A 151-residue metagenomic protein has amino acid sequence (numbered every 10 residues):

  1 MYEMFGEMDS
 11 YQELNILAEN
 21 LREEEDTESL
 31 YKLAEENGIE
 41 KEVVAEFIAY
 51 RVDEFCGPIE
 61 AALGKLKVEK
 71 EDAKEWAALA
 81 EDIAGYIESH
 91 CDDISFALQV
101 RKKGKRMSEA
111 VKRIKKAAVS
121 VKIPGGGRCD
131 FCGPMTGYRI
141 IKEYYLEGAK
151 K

Functional and structural regions predicted by a protein language model:
M1-K70, K151: Acidic, serine/proline-rich, intrinsically disordered low-complexity segments
E7, P58, Y86, K105 (+2 more regions): Intrinsically disordered, low-complexity regions
T27, V43, D82, I140-I141: A general marker of short, structured functional hotspots
C56, C91, C129-C132: Generic recognition of cysteine residues
A61-V119: Charged, amphipathic alpha-helical linker/scaffold segments
I123-K151: Long, highly charged low-complexity segments enriched in Glu/Asp and Lys/Arg with interspersed Ser/Thr
